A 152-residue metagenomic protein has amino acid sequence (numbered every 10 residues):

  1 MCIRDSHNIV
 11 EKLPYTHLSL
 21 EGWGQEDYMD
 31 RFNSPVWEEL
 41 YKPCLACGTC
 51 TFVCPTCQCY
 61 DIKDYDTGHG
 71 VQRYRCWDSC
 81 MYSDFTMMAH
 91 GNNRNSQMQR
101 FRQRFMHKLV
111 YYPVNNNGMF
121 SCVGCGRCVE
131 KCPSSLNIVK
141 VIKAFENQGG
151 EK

Functional and structural regions predicted by a protein language model:
M1-I3: Short, small-residue-biased leader/transition segments that mark boundaries at the very start of proteins
N8-Y15: Long, charge-rich alpha-helical interaction segments
L20-K42, Y60-K152: Ferredoxin-type iron-sulfur electron-transfer modules in oxidoreductases and energy-metabolism complexes
C47-G48, C125: A short, glycine-centered helix-capping/turn motif at helix boundaries that positions DNA-contacting or catalytic
G48-I62: Internal helical hairpin/lid segments
